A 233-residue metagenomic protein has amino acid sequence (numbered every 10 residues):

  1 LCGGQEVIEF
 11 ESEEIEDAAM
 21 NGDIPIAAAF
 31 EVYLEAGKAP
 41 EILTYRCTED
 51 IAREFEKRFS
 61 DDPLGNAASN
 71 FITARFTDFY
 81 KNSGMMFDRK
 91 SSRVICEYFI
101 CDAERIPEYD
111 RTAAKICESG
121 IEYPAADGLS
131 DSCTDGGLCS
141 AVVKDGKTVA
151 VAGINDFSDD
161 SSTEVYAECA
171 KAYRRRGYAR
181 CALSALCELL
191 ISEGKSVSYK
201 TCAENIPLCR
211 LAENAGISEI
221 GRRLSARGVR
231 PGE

Functional and structural regions predicted by a protein language model:
L1-P124: Acyl-donor-binding surface of acyltransferase catalytic domains
E35, G137-A152: Conserved beta-hairpin
T44-R46, L190-C202: Conserved GNAT acetyl-CoA-binding A-motif
S92-C101, S218-G232: Conserved catalytic-core motifs of GNAT/GCN5-like acyltransferases
D156-Y166: A conserved beta-turn-beta hairpin within the catalytic core of GNAT-like acetyltransferases that forms part
Y166-R175: A short, internal acetyl-CoA/4′-phosphopantetheine-binding micro-motif in the GNAT/acyltransferase core
R175-L189, R210, N214: Conserved acetyl-CoA-binding loop-helix of GNAT-fold acetyltransferases
S198-E213, S218, S225-R230: Conserved beta-strand-loop-alpha-helix junction that forms the acyl-donor binding cleft
